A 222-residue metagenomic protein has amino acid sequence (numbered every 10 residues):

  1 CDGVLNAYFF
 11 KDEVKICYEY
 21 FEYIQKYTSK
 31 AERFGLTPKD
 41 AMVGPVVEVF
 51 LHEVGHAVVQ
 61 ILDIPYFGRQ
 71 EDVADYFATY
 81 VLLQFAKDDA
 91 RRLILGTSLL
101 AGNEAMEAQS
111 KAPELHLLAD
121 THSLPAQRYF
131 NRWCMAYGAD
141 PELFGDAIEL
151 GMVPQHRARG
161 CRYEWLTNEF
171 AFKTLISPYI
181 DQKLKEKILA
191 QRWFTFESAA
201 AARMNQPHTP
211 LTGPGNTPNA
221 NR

Functional and structural regions predicted by a protein language model:
C1, C17-Y20, L51, Q60-L62 (+1 more regions): Active-site-proximal beta-strand/loop segments in catalytic clefts of secreted hydrolases
C1-A7, D75-Y76, R91-A108: Acidic helix-start/capping segments at beta-turn-to-alpha-helix junctions
C1-K15, Y20-S29: Catalytic zinc-binding patch centered on the HExxH motif and its immediate surroundings that defines zinc-dependent
K15-I16, V49, A57, D75-Y76: Structural recognition of the beta-strand scaffold that forms the well-ordered cores of secreted hydrolase catalytic
T28-A41: A solvent-exposed, charged loop/short amphipathic helix patch at secondary-structure junctions
K39-V59: Short alpha-helix carrying the canonical HExxH Zn2+-binding catalytic motif
F67-A86: An active-site-proximal "capping" alpha-helix that borders the catalytic cofactor pocket
E114-R222: Pan-zinc metallopeptidase signature
